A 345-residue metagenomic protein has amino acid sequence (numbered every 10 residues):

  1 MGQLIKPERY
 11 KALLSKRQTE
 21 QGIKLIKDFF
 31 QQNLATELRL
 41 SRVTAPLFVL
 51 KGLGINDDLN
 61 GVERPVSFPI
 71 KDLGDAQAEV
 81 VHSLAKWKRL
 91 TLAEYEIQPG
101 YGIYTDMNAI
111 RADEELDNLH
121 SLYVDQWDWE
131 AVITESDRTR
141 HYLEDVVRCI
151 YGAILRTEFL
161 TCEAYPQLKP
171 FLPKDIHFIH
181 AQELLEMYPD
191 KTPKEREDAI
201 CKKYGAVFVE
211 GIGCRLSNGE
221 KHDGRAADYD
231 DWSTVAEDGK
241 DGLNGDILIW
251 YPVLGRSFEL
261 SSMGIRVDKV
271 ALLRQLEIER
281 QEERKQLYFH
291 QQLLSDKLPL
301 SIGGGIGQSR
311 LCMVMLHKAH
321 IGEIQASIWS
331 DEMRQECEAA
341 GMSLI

Functional and structural regions predicted by a protein language model:
G2-L122, D128-V132: Class II aminoacyl-tRNA synthetase-like tRNA-binding/catalytic domains
Q21, L25, F29, R138-D145 (+4 more regions): Generic recognition of stable, solvent-exposed alpha-helical segments in well-folded globular domains
L34-S41, I150-T161, A319: A generic secondary-structure signal for well-formed alpha-helical elements
L47-K51, P166-L172, I212, E332-R334: A glycine-rich phosphate-binding loop feature that marks nucleotide/adenosyl-phosphate handling sites
G61, L73, E96-P99, I103 (+6 more regions): A generic structural signal for short, non-catalytic loop/turn and secondary-structure boundary residues
T91-Y95, V147, R310-L311, M315: Short, Φ-rich (hydrophobic/aromatic) sequence segments
T105-A199: Extended, charged alpha-beta segments that form solvent-exposed binding/catalytic grooves in nucleic-acid-handling
I110, A181-I345: A translation/RNA-centric and nucleic-acid-associated enzymatic feature enriched in Class II aminoacyl-tRNA synthetases
